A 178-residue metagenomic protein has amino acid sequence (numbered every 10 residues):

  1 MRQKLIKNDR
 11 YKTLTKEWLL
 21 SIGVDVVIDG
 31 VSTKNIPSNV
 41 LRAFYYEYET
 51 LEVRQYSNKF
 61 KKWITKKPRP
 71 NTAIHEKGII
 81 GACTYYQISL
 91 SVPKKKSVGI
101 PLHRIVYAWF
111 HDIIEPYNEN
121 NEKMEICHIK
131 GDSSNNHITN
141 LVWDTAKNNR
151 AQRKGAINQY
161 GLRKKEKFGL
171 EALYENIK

Functional and structural regions predicted by a protein language model:
R2-M124, D132-K178: Conserved recognition-core residues within compact binding domains
H128: Residue(s) in the substrate-gating loop at a strand-loop-helix junction that position the organic substrate next
